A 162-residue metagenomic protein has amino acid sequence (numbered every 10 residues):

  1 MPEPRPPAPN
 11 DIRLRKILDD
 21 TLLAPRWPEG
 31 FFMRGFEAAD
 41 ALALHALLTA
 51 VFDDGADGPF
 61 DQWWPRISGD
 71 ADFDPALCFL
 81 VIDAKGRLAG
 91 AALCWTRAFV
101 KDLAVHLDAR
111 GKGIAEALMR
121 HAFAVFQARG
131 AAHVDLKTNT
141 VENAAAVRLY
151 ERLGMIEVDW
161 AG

Functional and structural regions predicted by a protein language model:
M1-E29, G162: Acyl-donor-binding surface of acyltransferase catalytic domains
T21, T96, E157: Long, contiguous binding/interaction regions
F32-A46: A short beta-loop-alpha structural element at the N-terminal edge of CoA-dependent acyl/N-acetyltransferase catalytic
F36, L103-V105, N139: Hydrophobic adenine-recognition pocket in adenosine-nucleotide-binding enzymes
G55-H106: A conserved beta-strand-loop-helix scaffold within acyl/acetyltransferase catalytic domains
V105, G111-A128, V147-R152: Conserved acetyl-CoA-binding loop-helix of GNAT-fold acetyltransferases
L107, L136-A146: Conserved beta-strand-loop-alpha-helix junction that forms the acyl-donor binding cleft
F126-T138: Conserved GNAT acetyl-CoA-binding A-motif
